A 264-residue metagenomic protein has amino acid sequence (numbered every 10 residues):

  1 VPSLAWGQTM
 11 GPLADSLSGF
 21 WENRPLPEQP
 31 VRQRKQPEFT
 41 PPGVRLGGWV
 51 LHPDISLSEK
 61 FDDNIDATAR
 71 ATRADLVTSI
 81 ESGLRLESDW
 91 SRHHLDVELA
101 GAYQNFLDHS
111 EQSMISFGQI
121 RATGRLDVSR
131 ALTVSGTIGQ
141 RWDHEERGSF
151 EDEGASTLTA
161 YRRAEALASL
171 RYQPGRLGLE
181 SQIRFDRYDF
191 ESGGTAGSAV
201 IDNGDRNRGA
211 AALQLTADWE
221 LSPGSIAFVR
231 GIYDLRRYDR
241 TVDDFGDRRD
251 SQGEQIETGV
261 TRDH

Functional and structural regions predicted by a protein language model:
G7-H264: Gram-negative and organellar
